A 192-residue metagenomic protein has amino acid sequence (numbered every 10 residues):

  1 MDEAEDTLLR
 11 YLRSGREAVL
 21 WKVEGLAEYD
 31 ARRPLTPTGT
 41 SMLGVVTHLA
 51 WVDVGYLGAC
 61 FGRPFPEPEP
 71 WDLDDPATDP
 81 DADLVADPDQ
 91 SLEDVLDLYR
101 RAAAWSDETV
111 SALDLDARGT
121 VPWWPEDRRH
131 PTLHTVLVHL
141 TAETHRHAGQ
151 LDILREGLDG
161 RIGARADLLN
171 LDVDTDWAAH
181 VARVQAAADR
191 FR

Functional and structural regions predicted by a protein language model:
D2-L8, L92-L96: Active-site rim elements
E5, L9-V23, E28-D79, V121-R192: Short, contiguous alpha-helical
R10, S14, D97-R101, W105: A non-catalytic, amphipathic alpha-helix used as a structural packing/dimerization or gating element in enzyme scaffolds
G55, W105-L115: Glycine-rich, acidic and aromatic/proline-enriched surface loops and short helix-turn segments that act as binding
L84-R101: A short, structured beta-strand-centered segment in the mid-to-C-terminal lobe of catalytic cores from group-transfer
